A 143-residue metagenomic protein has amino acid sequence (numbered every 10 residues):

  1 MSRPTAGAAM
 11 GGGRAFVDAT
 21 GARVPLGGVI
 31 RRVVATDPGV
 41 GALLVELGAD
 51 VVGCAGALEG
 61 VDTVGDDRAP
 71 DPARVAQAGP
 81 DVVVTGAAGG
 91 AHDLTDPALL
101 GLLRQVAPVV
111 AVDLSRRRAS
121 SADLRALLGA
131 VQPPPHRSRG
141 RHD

Functional and structural regions predicted by a protein language model:
M1-P38, P133-D143: Bacterial Sec-exported substrate-binding components of ABC uptake systems
G7, E59, G101-R104: Short, conserved catalytic or adaptor-binding loops enriched in Gly and charged residues
A15, D50, D62, P108-V110: Conserved beta-strand segments of alpha/beta enzyme cores
A19-G21, G65-D71, S115, G140-H142: Short helix-initiation/N-cap motifs at beta->coil->alpha
T20, L47, A78, L128-V131: Residues at alpha-helix termini
G27-I30, G41, P72, A76 (+4 more regions): Extracytoplasmic/secreted envelope proteins and their assembly/folding machinery, especially bacterial periplasmic
R31-D93: A short, structured surface patch at a secondary-structure boundary
L99-D143: Extracytoplasmic substrate-binding proteins
